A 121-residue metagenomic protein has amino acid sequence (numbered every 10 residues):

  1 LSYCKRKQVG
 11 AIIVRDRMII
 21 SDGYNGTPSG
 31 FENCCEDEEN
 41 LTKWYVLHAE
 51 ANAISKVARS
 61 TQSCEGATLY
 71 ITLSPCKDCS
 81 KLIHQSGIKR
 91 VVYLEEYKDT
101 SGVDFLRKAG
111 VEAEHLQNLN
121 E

Functional and structural regions predicted by a protein language model:
L1-E121: Zinc-dependent deaminase catalytic domain
